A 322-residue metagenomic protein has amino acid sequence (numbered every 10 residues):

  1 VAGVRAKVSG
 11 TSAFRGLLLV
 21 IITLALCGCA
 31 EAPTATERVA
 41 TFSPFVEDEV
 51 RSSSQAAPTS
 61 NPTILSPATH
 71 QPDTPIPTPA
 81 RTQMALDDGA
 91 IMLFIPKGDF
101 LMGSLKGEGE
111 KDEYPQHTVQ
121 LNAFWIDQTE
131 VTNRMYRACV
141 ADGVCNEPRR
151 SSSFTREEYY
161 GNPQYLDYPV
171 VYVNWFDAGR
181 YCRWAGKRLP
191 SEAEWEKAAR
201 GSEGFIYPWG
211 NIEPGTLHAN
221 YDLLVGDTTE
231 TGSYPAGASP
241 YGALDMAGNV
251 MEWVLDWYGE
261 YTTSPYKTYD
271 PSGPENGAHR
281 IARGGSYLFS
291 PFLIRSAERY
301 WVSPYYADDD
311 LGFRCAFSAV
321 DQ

Functional and structural regions predicted by a protein language model:
V1-S12: N-terminal secretory signal peptides that target proteins for export/translocation
G16-C27: Bacterial N-terminal signal peptides
C29-T82: Ser/Thr-rich, Proline-interspersed low-complexity disordered segments
T34, Q116, L121-A123, Y165-D167 (+1 more regions): Short, solvent-exposed beta-strand edge segments and adjacent coil->beta transition regions
A85-S151, V173-F176, G248: A short glycine-rich, aromatic-capped structural motif
L101, L105-K106, S153-Y300, A307: Functional-site microenvironments in short loops/helix caps that host divalent-cation chemistry
T132, A247, L255, A316-S318: Extracellular, beta-strand-rich glycan-interacting domains
D308-Q322: Short, structured beta-strand segments at or near domain termini in extracellular proteins/domains
